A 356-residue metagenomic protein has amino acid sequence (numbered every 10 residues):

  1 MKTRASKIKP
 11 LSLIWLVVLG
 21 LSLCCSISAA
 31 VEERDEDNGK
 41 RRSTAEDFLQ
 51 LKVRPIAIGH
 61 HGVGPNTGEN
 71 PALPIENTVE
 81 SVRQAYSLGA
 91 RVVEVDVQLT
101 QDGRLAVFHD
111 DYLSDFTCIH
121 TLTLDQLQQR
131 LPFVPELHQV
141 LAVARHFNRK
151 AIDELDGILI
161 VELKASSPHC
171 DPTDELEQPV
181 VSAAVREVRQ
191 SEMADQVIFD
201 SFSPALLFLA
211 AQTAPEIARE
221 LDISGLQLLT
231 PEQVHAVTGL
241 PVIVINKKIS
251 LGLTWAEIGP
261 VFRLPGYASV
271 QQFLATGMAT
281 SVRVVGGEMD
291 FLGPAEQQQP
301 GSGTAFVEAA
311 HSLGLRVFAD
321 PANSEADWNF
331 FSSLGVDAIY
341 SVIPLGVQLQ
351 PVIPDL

Functional and structural regions predicted by a protein language model:
M1-I8: N-terminal secretory signal peptides that target proteins for export/translocation
I8-P10, H61-G62: Hydrophobic alpha-helical segments, especially transmembrane helices and their immediate juxtamembrane helical caps
K9-L19: Sec-dependent N-terminal signal peptides
W15, S22, S26-L356: Phosphate-group recognition and catalysis centered on beta-loop-alpha active-site segments
